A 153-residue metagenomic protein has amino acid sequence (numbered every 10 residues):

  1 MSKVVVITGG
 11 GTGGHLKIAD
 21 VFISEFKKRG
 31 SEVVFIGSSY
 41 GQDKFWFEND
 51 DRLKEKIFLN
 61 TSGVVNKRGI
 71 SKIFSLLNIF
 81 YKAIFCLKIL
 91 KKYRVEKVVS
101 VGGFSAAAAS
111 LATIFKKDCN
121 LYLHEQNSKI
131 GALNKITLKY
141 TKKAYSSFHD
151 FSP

Functional and structural regions predicted by a protein language model:
K3, K54, V95-E96, K142: Conserved acidic residues
V4-G10, E25-N78: Conserved nucleotide-sugar phosphate-binding/catalytic loop shared by glycosyltransferases and other
I7-H15, V98: Short, glycine-rich nucleotide/cofactor-binding loops
H15-F26: Short amphipathic alpha-helix
E32, L53-E55, I114-P153: Active-site-proximal region of nucleotide-activated glycan assembly enzymes, centered on histidine/acidic-rich loops
G41-F45, V95-K116: An aromatic- and histidine-rich active-site surface loop
V65-K97: An amphipathic, basic-hydrophobic alpha-helix
C86, F104, Q126: Glycine/small-residue-rich loop that forms an oxyanion/phosphate-binding "nest" at active or ligand-binding sites
